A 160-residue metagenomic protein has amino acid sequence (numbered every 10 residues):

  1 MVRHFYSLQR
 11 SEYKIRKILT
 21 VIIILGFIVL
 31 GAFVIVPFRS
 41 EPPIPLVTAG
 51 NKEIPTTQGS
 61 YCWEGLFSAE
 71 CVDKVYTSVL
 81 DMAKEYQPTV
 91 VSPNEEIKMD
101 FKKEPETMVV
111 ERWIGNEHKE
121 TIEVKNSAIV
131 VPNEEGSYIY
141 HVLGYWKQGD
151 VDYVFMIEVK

Functional and structural regions predicted by a protein language model:
M1-K14: N-terminal Lys/Arg-rich, disordered targeting/topogenic segments
T20-V34: Hydrophobic membrane-insertion alpha-helices, especially the h-region of bacterial N-terminal signal peptides
G31-P45: Sec-dependent signal peptide cleavage junction
W63-E117: Mature extracytoplasmic domains of secretory-pathway proteins
H118-K125: Short beta-strand segments within Ig-like beta-sandwich modules, predominantly Fibronectin type-III
V130-Y138: Surface-exposed, short loops/turns at beta-strand junctions within beta-sandwich domains
G144-Q148: Surface-exposed loop/turn motifs at beta-strand-loop junctions within extracellular Ig-like and Fibronectin type III
D150-V159: Edge beta-strands of extracellular beta-sandwich domains
